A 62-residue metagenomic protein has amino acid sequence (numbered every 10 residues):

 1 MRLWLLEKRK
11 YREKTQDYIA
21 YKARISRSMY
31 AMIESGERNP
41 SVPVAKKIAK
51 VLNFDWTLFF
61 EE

Functional and structural regions predicted by a protein language model:
L3-K22: Short basic helix-loop element that most often maps to the first helix and adjoining turn of HTH DNA-binding modules
L5, Q16, R27, V42-A45: Helix-turn-helix DNA-binding elements, focusing on the entry/boundary residues of the two helices that contact DNA
L6, A31-M32, F60: Key DNA-contacting residues within the recognition helix of helix-turn-helix
Y18, M29, L58: Residues in the helix-turn-helix
R24, P43-L58: DNA major-groove recognition helix of helix-turn-helix/homeodomain DNA-binding modules
I25-P40: Recognition helix of helix-turn-helix/homeodomain-like DNA-binding domains that insert into the DNA major groove
E37, S41-V44, E62: Extended rod-forming repeat segments used as scaffolds/tethers
